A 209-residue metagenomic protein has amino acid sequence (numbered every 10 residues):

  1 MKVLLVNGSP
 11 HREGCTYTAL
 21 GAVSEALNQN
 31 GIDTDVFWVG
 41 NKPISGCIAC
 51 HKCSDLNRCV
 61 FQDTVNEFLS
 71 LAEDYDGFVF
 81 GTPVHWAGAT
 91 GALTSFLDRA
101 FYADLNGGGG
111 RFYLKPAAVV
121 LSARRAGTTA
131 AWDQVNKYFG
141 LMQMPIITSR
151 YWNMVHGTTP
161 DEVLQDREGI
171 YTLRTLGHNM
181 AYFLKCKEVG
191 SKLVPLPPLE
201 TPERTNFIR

Functional and structural regions predicted by a protein language model:
K2-N30: N-terminal beta1-alpha1 ligand-phosphate binding loop
Q29, P145-R209: Glycine-rich phosphate/pyrophosphate-binding loop and the adjoining helix
I32-K42: A short beta-strand-loop structural module common to alpha/beta enzyme folds
K42-A72, P202-R209: Cysteine-cluster motifs in flexible loop/terminal segments that predominantly coordinate metals
H51-D55, D98, Q165-D166: Short, hinge-like loop/turn segments at secondary-structure boundaries
V60-Y151: Helix-loop-strand module that forms the ligand-binding subsite of alpha/beta enzymes
